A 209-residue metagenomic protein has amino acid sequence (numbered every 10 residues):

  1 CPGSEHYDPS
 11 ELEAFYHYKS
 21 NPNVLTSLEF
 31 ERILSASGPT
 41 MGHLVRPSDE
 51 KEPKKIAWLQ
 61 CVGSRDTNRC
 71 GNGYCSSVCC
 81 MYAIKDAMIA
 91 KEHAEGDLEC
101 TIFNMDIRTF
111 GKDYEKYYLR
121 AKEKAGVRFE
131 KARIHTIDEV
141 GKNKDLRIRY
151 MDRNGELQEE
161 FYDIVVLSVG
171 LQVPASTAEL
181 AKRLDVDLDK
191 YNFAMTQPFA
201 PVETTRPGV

Functional and structural regions predicted by a protein language model:
C1-V209: Residues forming the flavin
